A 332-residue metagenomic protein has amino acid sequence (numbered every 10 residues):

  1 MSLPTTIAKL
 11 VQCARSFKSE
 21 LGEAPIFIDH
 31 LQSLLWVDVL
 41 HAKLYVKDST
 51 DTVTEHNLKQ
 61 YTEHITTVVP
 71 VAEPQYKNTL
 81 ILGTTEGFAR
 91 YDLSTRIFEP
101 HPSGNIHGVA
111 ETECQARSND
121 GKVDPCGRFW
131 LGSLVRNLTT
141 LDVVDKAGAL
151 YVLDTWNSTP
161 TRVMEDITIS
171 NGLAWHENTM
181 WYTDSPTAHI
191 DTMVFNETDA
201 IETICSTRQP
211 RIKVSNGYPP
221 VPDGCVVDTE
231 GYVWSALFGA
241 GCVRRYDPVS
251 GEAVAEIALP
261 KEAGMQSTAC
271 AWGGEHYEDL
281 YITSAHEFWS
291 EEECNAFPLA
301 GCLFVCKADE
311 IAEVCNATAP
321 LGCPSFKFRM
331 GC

Functional and structural regions predicted by a protein language model:
S2-S19, D48-L58, P102-G104, N316-P320 (+1 more regions): A short helix->beta-strand "capping" segment at the edge of beta-propeller domains
F17-L31, Y61-L80, V109-R128, V135 (+4 more regions): Beta-rich, blade/repeat-based domains predominating in secreted/periplasmic proteins but also intracellular
I28-H30, L34-L40, L80-T85, F129-L141 (+3 more regions): Conserved beta-strand positions in repeat-built beta-propeller and related beta-rich domains
H30-K59, T85-D92: Beta-propeller domains
K43-Y45, G87-A89, G148-Y151, H189-D191 (+2 more regions): A short loop-to-beta-strand structural motif that recurs across blades of beta-propeller domains
D48-T52, L93-R96, D154-S158, V194-T198 (+2 more regions): Short loop/turn segments that connect beta-strands within beta-propeller blades
L80-N119, T139-T140: Glycine/small-residue-rich loop that forms an oxyanion/phosphate-binding "nest" at active or ligand-binding sites
A271-C332: Blade-level signature of beta-propeller repeat domains, shared across WD40, Kelch, NHL, RCC1 and BNR/Asp-box propellers
